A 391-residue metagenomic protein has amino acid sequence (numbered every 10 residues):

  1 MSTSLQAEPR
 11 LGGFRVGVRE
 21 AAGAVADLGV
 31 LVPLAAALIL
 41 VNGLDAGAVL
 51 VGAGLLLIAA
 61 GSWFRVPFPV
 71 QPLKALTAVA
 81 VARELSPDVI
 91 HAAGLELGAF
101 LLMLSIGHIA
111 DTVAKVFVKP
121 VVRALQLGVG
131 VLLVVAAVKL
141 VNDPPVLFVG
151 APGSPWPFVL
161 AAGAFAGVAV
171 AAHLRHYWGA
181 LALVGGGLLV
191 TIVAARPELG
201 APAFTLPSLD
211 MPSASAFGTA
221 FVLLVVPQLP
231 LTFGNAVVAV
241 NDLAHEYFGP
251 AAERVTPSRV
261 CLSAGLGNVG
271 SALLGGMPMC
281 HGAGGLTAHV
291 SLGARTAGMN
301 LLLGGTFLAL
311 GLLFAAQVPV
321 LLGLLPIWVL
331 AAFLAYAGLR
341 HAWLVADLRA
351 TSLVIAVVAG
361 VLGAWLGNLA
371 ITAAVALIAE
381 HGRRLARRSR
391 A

Functional and structural regions predicted by a protein language model:
M1-A21, A195, L199-M211, H245 (+3 more regions): Intrinsically disordered, low-complexity non-transmembrane regions of multi-pass membrane transporters
S2-V18, L38-A59, V226-A297: Membrane-embedded helical hairpins/re-entrant loop segments and their flanking transmembrane helices within multi-pass
R19-A21, A26, S154-A164, A194 (+1 more regions): Hydrophobic, membrane-embedded alpha-helices of multi-pass small-molecule transporters
A22-G23, L57-P67, A171-A172, P227-L231 (+4 more regions): Transmembrane alpha-helix interface/packing and boundary motifs in multi-pass membrane proteins, characterized by
A22-L85: Transmembrane helix-boundary motif of multi-pass solute transporters/channels
G29-A35, P69-L76, V237-A239, G276-G285 (+1 more regions): Transmembrane helix boundary and interhelical junction motifs in multipass membrane proteins
V30-A37, A53-L57, K74-V79, L160-V168 (+5 more regions): Hydrophobic, membrane-inserted alpha-helices
E84-E198, L302-A391: Membrane-embedded alpha-helical modules
